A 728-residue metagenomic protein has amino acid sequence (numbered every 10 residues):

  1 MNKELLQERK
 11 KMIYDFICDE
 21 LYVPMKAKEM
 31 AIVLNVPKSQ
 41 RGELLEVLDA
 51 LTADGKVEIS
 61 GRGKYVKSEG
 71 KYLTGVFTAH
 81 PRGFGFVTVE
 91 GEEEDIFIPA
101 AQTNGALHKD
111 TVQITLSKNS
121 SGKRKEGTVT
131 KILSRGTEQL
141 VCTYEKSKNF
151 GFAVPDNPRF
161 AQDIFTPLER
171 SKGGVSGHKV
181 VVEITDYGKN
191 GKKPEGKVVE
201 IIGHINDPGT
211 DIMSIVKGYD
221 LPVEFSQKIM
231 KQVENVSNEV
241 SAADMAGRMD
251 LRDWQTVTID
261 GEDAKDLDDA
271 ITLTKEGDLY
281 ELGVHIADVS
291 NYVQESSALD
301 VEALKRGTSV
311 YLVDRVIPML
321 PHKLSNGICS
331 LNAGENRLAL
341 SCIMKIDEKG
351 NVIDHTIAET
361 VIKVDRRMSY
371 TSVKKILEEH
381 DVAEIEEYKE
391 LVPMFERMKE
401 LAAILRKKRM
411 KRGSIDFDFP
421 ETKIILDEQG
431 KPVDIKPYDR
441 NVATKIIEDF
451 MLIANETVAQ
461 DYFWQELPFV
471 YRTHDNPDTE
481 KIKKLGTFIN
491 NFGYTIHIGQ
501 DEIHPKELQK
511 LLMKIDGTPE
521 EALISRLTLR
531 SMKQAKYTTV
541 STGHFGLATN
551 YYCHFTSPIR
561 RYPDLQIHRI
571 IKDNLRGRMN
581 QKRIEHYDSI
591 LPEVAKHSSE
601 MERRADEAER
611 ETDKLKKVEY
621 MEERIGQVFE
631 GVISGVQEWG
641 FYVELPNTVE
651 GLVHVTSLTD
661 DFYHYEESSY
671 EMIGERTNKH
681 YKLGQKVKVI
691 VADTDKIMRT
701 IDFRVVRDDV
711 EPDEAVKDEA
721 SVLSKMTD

Functional and structural regions predicted by a protein language model:
M1-G283, S290-N336, K374-K375, E671-M672 (+2 more regions): Charge-lined substrate channels and their catalytic hotspots, especially those that engage the 3′ end of RNA
M1-Q7, K11-Y14, V23-P24, R707-D728: Intrinsically disordered, low-complexity mixed-charge segments
I32, S171, V181, D186-G188 (+9 more regions): Electropositive polyanion-binding surfaces
E94-P99, F160-T166, V649-Y665, D713-D718: A short macromolecule-binding patch
